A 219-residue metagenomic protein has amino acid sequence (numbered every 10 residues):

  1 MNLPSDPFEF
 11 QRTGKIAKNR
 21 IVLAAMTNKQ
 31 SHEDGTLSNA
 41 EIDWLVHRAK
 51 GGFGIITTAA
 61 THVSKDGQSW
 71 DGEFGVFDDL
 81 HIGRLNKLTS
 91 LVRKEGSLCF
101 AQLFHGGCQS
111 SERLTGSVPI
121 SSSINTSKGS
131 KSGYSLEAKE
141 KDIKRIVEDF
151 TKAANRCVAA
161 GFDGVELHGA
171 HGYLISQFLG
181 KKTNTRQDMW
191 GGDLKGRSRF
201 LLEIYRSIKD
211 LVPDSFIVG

Functional and structural regions predicted by a protein language model:
M1-A25, V92: N-terminal amphipathic alpha-helix/helix-capping segment at the start of soluble metabolic enzymes
R20-V22, I55, L98-Q102, G164-E166 (+1 more regions): Structural preference for beta-strand elements that scaffold enzyme active sites
L23, R48, G52, V92 (+3 more regions): Conserved, mostly hydrophobic/aromatic
H32-K50, F74-K94, S111-L114, E140-N155 (+1 more regions): Glycine-rich anion/phosphate-binding loops
I42-S64, A159-G164: Catalytic domains of carbohydrate-active enzymes, especially glycoside hydrolases
V63-S64, V76, E112-A138, Q177-S198: Aromatic- and acidic-residue-enriched carbohydrate-binding clefts of CAZyme catalytic domains
E73-F100, L179-V218: Alpha-helix-loop-beta-strand connector modules within alpha/beta enzyme cores
L98, F104-F162: Non-globular sequence segments
